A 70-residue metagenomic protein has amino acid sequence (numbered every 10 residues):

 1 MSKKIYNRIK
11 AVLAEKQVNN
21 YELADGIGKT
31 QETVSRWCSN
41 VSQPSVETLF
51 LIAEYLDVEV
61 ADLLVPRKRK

Functional and structural regions predicted by a protein language model:
M1-N19: A short, Lys/Arg-rich alpha-helix, primarily the initiator
L13, A24, A53: The alpha-helix within a helix-turn-helix
Q17, Q43-V46: Residue at a beta-strand N-cap/secondary-structure junction
Y21, E32, A61: Key DNA-contact positions within bacterial/archaeal DNA-binding proteins
G28-P44: Recognition helix of helix-turn-helix/homeodomain-like DNA-binding domains that insert into the DNA major groove
C38, L56, L64-R67: DNA major-groove recognition helix of helix-turn-helix
E47-D62: DNA major-groove recognition helix of helix-turn-helix/homeodomain DNA-binding modules
